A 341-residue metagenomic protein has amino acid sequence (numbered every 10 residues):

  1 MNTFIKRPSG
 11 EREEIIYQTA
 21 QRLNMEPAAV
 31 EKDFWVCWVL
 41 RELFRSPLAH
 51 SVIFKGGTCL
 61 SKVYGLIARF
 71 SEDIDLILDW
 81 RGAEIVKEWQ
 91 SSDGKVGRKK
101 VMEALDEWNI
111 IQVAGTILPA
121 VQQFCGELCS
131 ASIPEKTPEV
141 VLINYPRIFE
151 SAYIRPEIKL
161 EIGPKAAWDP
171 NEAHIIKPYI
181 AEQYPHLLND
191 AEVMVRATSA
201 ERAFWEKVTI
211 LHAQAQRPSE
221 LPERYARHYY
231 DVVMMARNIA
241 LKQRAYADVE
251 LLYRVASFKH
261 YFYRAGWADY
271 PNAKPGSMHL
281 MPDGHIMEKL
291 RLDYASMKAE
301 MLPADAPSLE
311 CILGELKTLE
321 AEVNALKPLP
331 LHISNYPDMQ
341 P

Functional and structural regions predicted by a protein language model:
M1-V52, Y64-A68, D79-P341: Structured mid-to-C-terminal alpha-helical surface segments
F54-T58: Glycine-rich beta-strand-to-loop/alpha-helix junction loops that act as flexible
S61: Betabetaalpha-Me/HNH-type nuclease active-site subdomain
